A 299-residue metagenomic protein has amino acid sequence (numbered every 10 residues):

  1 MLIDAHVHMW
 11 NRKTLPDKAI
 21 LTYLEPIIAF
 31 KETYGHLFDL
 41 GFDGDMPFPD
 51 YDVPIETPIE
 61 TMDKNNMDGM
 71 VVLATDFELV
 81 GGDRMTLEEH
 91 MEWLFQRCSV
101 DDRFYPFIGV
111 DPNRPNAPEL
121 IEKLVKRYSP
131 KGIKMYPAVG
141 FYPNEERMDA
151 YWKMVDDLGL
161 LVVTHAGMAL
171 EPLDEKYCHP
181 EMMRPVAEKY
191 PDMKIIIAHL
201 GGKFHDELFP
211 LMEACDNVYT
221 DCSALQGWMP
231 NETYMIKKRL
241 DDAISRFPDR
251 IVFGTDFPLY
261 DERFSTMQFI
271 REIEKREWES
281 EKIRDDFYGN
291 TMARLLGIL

Functional and structural regions predicted by a protein language model:
M1-A5, R12-T61, E122, F247-V252 (+1 more regions): Mid-to-C-terminal alpha-helical segments outside catalytic/metal-binding sites
I3-V7, M70-V72, Y105-I108, K131-M135 (+4 more regions): Hydrophobic faces of well-ordered beta-strands that scaffold small-molecule active sites in alpha/beta enzyme cores
W10-K13, F77-V80, P112-N116, M168-P172 (+3 more regions): Active-site environment of divalent metal-dependent phosphoester hydrolases
A29-Y51, E56-G82, R103-G109, K131-G132: Divalent metal-dependent hydrolysis catalytic cores, especially in the metallo-beta-lactamase
V53-T61, E89-L94, P118-E119, P180-M183 (+2 more regions): Alpha-helical scaffolding within the catalytic cores of extracellular/periplasmic polymer-degrading hydrolases
D68-C178, G227: Active-site gating/metal-coordination segments in enzymes
V100-D101, R127, Y190, C215 (+1 more regions): Acidic-histidine catalytic/liganding microenvironments
K194, G202-L299: H/E-rich (His + Asp/Glu) clusters that bind or coordinate divalent metals
